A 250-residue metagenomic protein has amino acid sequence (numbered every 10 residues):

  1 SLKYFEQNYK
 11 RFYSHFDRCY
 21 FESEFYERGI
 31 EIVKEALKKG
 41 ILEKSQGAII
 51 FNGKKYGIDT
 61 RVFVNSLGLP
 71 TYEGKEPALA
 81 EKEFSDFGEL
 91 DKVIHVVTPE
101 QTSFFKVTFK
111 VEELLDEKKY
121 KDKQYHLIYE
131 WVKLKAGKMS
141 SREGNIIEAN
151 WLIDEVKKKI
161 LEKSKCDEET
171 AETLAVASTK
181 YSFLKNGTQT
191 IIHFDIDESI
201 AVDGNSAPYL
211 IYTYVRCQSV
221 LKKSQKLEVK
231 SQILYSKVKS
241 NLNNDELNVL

Functional and structural regions predicted by a protein language model:
S1-L250: Non-catalytic interaction-recognition regions
